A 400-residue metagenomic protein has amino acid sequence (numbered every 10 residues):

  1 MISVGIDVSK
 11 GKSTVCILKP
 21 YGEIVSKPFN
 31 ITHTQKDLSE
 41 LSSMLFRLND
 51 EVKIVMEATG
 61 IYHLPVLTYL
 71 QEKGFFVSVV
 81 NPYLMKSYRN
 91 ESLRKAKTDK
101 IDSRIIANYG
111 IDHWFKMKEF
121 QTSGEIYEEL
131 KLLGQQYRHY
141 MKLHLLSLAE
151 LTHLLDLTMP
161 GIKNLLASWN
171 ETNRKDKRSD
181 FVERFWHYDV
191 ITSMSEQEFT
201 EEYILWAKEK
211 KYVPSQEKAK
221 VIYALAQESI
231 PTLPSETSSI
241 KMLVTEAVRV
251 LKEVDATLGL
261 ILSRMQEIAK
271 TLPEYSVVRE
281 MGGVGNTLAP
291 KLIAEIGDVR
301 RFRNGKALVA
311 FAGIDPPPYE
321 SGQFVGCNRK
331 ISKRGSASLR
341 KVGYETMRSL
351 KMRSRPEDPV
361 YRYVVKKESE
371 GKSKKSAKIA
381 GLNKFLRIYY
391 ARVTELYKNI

Functional and structural regions predicted by a protein language model:
M1-I400: A detector of single, family-specific signature residues that are central to catalytic or substrate-handling motifs
